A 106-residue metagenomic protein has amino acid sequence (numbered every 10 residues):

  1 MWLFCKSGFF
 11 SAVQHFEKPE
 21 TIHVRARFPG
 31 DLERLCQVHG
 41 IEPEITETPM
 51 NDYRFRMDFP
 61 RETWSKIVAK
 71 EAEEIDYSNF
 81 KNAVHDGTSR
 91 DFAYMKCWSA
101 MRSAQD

Functional and structural regions predicted by a protein language model:
M1-D106: Structured alpha/beta or helical-core interaction and ligand-binding surfaces enriched in interleaved
